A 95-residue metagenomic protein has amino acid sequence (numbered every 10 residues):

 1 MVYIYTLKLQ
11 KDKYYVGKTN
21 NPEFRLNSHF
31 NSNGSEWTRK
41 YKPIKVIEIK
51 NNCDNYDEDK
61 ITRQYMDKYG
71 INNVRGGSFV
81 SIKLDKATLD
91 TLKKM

Functional and structural regions predicted by a protein language model:
M1-M95: Structure-specific nucleic-acid interaction/processing domains
